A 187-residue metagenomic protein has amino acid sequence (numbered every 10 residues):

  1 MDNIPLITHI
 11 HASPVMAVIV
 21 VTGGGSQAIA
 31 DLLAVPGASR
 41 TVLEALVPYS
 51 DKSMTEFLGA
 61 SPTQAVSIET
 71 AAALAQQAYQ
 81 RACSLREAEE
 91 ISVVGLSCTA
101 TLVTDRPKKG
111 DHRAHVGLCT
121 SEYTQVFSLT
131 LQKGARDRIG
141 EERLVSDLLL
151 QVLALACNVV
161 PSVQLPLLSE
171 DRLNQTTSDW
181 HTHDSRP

Functional and structural regions predicted by a protein language model:
M1-V163: Short alpha-helical segments enriched in small residues
V160, Q164-P187: Flexible inter-domain linker/hinge segments
